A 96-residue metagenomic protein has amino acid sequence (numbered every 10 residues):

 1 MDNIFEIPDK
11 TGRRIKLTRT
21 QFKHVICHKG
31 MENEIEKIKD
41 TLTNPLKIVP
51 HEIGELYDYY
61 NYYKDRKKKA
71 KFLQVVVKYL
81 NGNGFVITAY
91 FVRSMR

Functional and structural regions predicted by a protein language model:
M1-R96: Ribonuclease/tRNase effector modules and their secretory precursors
